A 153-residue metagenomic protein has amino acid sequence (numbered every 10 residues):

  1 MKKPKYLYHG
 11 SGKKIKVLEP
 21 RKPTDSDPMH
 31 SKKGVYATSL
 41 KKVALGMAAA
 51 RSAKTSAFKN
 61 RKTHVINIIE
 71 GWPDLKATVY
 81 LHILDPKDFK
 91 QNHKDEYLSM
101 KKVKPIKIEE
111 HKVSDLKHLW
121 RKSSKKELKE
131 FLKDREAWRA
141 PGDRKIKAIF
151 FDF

Functional and structural regions predicted by a protein language model:
M1-K32, A49-A50: ADP-ribose/NAD+-binding catalytic cleft of ART/PARP-like enzymes
K3-Y6, S31-V35, K41, K76-Y80: Short, surface-exposed beta-edge/turn micro-motifs
Y8-S11, T38-S39, L84-D85: Short His-Asn-centered micro-motif
G12-K14, Y36, P73, R144: Compositionally biased, intrinsically disordered low-complexity regions
K13-I15, K42-A44, K87-F89: Short, solvent-exposed loop/turn segments at secondary-structure junctions
G34-K54: Short, well-structured hydrophobic secondary-structure segments
M47-F153: Conserved NAD+-utilizing ADP-ribose enzyme module
